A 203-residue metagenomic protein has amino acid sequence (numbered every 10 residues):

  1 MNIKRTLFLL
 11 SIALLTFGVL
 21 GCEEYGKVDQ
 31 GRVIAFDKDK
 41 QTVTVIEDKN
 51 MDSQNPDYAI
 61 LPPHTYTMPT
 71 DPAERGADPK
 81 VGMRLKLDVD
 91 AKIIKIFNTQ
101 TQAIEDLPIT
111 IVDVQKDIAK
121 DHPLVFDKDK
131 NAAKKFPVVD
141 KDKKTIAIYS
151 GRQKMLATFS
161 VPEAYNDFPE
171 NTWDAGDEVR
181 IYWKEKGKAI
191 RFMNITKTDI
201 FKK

Functional and structural regions predicted by a protein language model:
M1-G21: Sec-dependent bacterial lipoprotein signal peptides
V19-D52, P72-K203: Short, flexible, surface-exposed loop segments at domain boundaries
K49, D57-Y58: Short, flexible, mixed-charge acidic loops at enzyme active sites
Y58-T70: Disulfide-stabilized netrin-like
